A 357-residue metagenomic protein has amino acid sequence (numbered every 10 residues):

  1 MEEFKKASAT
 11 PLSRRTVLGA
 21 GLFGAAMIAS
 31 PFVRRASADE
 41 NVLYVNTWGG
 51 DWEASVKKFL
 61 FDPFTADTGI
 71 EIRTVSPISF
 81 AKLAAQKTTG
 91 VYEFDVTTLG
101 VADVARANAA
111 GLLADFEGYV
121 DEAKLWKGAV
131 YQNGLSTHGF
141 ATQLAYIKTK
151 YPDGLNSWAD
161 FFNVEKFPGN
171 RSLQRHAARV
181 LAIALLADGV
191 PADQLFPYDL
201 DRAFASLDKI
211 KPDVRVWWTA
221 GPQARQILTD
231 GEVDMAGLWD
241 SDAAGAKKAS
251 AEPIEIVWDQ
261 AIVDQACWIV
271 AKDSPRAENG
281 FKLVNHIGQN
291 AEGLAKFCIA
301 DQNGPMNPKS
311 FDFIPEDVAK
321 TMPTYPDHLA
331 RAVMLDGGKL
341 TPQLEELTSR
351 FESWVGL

Functional and structural regions predicted by a protein language model:
M1-T16, A20-A26: N-terminal secretory signal peptides
D39-A107: Early extracytoplasmic/lumenal segment of secretory-pathway proteins
G50-S55, Y92-R215, T219-T229: Extracytoplasmic ligand-binding site segments that recognize negatively charged/polar headgroups
A102-N108, T229, M235-E252: A ligand-binding cleft/hinge motif common to bilobed small-molecule-binding domains
L125-W126, F140-T142, D201-I210, A249-S274: Periplasmic-binding protein-like
Q143-K150, L185-G189, Q265-A277, K296-C298: A bilobed periplasmic-binding-protein/Venus flytrap-type ligand-binding module shared by bacterial periplasmic
A271-L335: Mature extracytoplasmic/periplasmic domains
D327-L357: Conserved C-terminal helix/tail region of periplasmic/extracytoplasmic solute-binding proteins
